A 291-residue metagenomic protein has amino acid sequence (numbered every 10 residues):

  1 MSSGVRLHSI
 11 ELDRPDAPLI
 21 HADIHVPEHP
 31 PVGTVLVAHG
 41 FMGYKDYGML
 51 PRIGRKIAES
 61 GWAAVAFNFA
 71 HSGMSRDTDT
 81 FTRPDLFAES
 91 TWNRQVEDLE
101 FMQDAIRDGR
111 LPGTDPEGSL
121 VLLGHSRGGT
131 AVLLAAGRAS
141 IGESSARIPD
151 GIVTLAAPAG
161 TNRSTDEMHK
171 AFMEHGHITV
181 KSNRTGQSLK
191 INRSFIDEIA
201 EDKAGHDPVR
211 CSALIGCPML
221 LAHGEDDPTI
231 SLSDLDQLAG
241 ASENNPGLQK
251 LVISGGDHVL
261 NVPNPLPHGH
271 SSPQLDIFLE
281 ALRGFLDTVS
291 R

Functional and structural regions predicted by a protein language model:
M1-H29: N-terminal cap/lid segment of alpha/beta-hydrolase-fold proteins
E28-G73: Short, surface-exposed "cap/lid" segments of acyl-processing enzymes
L50, C217, S231-A241, P265: Short alpha-helix in the alpha/beta-hydrolase fold that links the catalytic acid
D85-L111: Alpha/beta-hydrolase active-site loop
I141-S194: Hydrolase active-site cap/lid region
I215, L221-H223, D227: Short beta-strand/loop motif that positions the catalytic acidic residue of the alpha/beta-hydrolase fold
D226-I230, H258: Acidic catalytic loop of the alpha/beta-hydrolase fold
G256-L260, N264-R291: Catalytic active-site module of serine/aspartate enzymes centered on a nucleophile-bearing elbow/loop
